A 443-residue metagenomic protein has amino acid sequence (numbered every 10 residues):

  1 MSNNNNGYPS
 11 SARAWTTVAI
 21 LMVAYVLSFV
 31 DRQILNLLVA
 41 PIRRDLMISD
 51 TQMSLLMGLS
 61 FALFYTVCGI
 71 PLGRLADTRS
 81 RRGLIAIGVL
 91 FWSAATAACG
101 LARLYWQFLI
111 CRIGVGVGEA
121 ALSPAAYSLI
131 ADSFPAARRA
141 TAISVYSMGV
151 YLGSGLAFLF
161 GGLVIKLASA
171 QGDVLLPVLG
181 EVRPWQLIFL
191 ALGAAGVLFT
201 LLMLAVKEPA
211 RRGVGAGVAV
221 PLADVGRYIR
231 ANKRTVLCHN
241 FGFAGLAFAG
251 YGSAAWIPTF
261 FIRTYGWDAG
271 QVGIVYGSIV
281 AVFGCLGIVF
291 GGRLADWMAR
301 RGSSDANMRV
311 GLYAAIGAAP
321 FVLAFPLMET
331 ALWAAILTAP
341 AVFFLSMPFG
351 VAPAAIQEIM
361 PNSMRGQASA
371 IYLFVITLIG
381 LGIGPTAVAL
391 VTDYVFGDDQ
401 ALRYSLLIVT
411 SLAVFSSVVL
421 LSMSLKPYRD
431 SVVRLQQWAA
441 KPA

Functional and structural regions predicted by a protein language model:
L35-N36, R234-I288, S346-F349, P353 (+1 more regions): Extracytoplasmic gate region of multi-pass secondary transporters
N36-V67: Extracellular/periplasmic helix-loop-helix junction of adjacent transmembrane segments in MFS-like secondary
M47, S80, L101-Q107, P135 (+1 more regions): Helix-breaking motifs and short loop linkers at transmembrane-helix boundaries and internal kinks in secondary membrane
G58-L72, S278-G291: Central cavity-lining transmembrane alpha-helices of secondary-active solute carriers, predominantly the Major
V67-R103: Conserved MFS/SLC helix-loop-helix module at the cytosolic interface between two early adjacent transmembrane helices
C111-M148: Cytoplasmic helix-loop-helix junction between adjacent transmembrane helices in 12-TM secondary transporters
K166, G193-G215, V419-S424: C-terminal membrane-cytosol helix-exit motif in multi-pass small-molecule transporters
L204-V225, V432-A439: Flexible cytoplasmic inter-helical loops of multi-pass small-molecule transporters
